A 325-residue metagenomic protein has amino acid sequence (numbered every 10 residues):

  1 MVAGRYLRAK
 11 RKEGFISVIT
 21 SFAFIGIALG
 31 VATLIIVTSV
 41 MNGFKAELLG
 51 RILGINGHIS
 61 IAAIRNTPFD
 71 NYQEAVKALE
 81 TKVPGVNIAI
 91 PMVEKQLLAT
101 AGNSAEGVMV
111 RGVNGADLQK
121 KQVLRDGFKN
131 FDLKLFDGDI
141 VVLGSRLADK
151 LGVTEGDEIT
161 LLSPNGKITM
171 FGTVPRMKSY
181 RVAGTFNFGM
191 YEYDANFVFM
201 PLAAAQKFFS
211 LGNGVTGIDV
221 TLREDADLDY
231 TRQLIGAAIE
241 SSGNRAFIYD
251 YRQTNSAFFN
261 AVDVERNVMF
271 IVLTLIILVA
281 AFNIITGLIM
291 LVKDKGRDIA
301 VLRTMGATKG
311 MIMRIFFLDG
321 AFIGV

Functional and structural regions predicted by a protein language model:
M1-V18: Feature of multi-pass inner-membrane transport and sensor proteins that recognizes transmembrane helices together
I16-N42, D263-A300, A321-V325: Hydrophobic alpha-helical transmembrane segments of multi-pass inner-membrane transport and secretion
A32, I36-M109, Q119, K129-D137 (+1 more regions): Hydrophobic, regular-secondary-structure patches
T67-E74, T100-G102, L118-L124, D137 (+5 more regions): Solvent-exposed, non-transmembrane alpha-helical starts
V93, R111-V113, N130-A203: Hydrophobic secondary-structure segments that place a key small or acidic residue at a functional site
G156, G306, D319: Conserved G/P- and acidic residue-centered "switch" motifs that form tight phosphate/ATP-binding loops in soluble
G166, T173-M269: Mechanotransmission and gating elements of multispan inner-membrane complexes involved in transport and envelope
